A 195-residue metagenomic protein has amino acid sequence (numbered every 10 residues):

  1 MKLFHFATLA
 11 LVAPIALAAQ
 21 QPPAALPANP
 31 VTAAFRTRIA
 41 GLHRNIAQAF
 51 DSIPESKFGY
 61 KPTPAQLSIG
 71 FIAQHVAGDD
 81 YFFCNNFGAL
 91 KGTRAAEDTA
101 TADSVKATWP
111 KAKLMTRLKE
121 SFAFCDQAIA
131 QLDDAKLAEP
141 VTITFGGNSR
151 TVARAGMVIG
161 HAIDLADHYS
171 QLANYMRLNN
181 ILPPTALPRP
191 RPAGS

Functional and structural regions predicted by a protein language model:
M1-K2: N-terminal secretory signal peptides that target proteins for export/translocation
H5-A16: Bacterial N-terminal signal peptides
A19-A28: Cleaved targeting-peptide boundary
P22, A40-R44, A96-T101, V105-T116 (+4 more regions): Carbohydrate-interacting regions of secretory-pathway proteins
P27-I39: N-terminal beta-strand motif that seeds the catalytic metal site of vicinal oxygen chelate
R36-A47, K57-A100, T142-S195: Short, contiguous alpha-helical
N45, A49-F50, C84, F124 (+1 more regions): Well-ordered alpha-helical scaffold segments within catalytic/enzyme domains
V105-I143, T151-H168: Acidic/histidine-rich alpha-helical segments that form the ligand environment of transition-metal centers
